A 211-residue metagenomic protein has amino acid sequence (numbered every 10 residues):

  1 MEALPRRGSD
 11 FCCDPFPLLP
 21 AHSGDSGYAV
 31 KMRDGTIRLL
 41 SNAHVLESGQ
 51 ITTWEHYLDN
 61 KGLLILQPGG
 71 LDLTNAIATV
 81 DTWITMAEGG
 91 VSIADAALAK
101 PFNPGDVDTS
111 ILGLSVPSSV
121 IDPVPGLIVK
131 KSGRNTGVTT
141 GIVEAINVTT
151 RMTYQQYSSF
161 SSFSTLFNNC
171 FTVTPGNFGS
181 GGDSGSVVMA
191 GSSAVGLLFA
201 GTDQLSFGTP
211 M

Functional and structural regions predicted by a protein language model:
E2-N169, M189-G191, V195, F199 (+1 more regions): Serine endopeptidase catalytic core focused on the charge-relay Asp
V173-S193: Hydrophobic alpha-helical bundle architecture
T202-D203: A short acidic/small-residue loop/turn micro-motif
